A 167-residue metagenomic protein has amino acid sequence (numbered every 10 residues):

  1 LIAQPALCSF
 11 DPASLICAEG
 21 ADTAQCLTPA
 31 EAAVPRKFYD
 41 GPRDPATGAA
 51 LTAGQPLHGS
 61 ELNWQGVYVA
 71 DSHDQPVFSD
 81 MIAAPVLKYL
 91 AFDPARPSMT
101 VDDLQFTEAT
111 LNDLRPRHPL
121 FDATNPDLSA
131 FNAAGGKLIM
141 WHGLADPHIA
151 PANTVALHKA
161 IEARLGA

Functional and structural regions predicted by a protein language model:
L1-A167: C-terminal His-loop and adjacent cap/lid subdomain of alpha/beta-hydrolase
